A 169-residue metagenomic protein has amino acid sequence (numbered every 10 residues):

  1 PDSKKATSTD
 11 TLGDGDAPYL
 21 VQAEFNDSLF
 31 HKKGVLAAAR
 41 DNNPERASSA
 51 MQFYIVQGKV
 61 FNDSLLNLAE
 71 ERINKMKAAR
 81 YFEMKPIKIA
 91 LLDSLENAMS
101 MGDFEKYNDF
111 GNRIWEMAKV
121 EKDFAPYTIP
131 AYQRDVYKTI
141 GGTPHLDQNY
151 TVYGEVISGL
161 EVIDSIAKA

Functional and structural regions predicted by a protein language model:
P1-A169: Cyclophilin-like peptidyl-prolyl cis-trans isomerases
